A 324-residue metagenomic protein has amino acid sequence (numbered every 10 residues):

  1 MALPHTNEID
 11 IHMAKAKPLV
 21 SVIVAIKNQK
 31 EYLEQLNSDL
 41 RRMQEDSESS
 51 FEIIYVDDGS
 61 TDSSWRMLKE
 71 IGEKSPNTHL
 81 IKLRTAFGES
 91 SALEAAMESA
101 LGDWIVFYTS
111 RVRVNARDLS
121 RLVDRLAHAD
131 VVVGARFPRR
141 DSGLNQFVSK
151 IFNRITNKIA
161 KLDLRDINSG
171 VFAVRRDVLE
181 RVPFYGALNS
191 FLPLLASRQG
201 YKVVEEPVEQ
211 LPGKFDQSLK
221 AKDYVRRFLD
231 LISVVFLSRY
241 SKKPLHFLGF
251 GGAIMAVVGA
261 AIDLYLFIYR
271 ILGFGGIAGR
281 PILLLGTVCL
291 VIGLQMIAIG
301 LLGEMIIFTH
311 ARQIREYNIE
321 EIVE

Functional and structural regions predicted by a protein language model:
A2-K17, E31, L194-E324: Hydrophobic helical membrane-anchoring modules
L19-S21, E52: Cell-envelope/extracellular polymer assembly enzymes that use nucleotide-activated donors
I26, F87, R111-V114: Acidic metal-phosphate-binding loop of nucleotide-sugar-dependent transferases
Q29-Q44: Short, well-formed alpha-helical segments that are part of the catalytic scaffolds of diverse glycosyltransferases
F51, Y55, W65-S99: Conserved donor nucleotide-binding strand/loop of the catalytic core
D57-R66, V112-R113: A conserved acidic beta->alpha catalytic loop
I81-S99, W104, A116-S190, L211-L229: Acceptor/aglycone-binding surface of glycosyltransferases and processive sugar-polymer synthases
